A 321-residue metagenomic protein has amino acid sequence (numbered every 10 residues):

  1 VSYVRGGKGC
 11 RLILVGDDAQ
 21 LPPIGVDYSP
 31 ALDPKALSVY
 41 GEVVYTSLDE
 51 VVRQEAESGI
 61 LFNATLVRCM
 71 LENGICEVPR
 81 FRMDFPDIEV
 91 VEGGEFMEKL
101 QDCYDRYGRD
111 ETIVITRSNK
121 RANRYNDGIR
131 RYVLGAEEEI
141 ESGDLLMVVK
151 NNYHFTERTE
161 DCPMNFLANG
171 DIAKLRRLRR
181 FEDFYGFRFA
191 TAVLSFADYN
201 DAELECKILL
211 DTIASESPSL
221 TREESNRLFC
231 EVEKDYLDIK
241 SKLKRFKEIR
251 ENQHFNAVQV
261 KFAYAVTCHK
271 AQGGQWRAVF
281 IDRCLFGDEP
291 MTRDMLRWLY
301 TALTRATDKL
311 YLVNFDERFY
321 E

Functional and structural regions predicted by a protein language model:
V1-R5, L14-V15: Conserved helicase NTPase motor core
R5-C10, A19-N169, K174-E224: Conserved helicase motor core of P-loop NTPases
K8-I13, K309-Y311: Loop/turn-to-beta-strand initiation segments
G16-A19, T116, R283, N314: Short beta-strand/turn micro-motifs composed of small residues that flank or help shape donor/cofactor-binding pockets
D183-E321: C-terminal accessory regions
